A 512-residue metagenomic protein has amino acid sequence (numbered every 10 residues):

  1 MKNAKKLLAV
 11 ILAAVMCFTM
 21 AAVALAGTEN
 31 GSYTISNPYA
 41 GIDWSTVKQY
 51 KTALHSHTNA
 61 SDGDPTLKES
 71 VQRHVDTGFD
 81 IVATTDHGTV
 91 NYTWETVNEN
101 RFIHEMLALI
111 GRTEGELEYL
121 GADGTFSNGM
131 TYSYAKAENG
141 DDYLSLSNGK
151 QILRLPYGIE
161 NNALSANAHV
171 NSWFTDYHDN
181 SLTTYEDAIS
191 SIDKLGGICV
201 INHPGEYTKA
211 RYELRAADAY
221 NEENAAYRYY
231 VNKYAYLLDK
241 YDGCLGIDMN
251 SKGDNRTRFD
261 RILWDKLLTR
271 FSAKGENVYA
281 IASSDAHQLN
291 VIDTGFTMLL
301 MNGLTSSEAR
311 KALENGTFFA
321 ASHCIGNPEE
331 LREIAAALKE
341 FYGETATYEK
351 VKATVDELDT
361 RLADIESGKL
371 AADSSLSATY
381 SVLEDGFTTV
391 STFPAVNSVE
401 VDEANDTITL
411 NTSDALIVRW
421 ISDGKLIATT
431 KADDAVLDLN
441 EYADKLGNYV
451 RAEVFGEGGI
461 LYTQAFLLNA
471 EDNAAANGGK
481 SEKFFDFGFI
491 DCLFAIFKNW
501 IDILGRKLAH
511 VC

Functional and structural regions predicted by a protein language model:
M1-I11: Bacterial N-terminal signal peptides that target proteins for export
A22-L25: Sec/Tat signal peptide C-region and signal peptidase I cleavage site
G27-W44, S70, K274-Y279, S284-H510: C-terminal functional module detector
E29-D218, D248-W264, S283-A286, E457 (+1 more regions): A metal-dependent hydrolase metal-coordination microenvironment
Y50, T77-G78, Q151, A166-A168 (+8 more regions): Residues that flank catalytic or metal-binding motifs in active/ligand-binding sites
T96-L146, L214-Y229, R332-V390: Charged, glycine/proline-rich intrinsically disordered loops and linkers
S181-T294, E308, L410, D414-I427 (+1 more regions): Domain-core and long-helix interface of multi-subunit machines
